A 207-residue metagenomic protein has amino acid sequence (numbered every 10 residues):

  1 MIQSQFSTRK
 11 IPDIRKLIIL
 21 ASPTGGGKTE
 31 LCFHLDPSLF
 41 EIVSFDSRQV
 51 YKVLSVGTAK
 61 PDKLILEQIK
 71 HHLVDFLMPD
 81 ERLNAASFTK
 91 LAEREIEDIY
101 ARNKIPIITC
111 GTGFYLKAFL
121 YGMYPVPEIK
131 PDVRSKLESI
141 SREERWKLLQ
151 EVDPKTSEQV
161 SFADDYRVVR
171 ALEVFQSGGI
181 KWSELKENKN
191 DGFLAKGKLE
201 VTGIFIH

Functional and structural regions predicted by a protein language model:
M1-H207: Phosphate/pyrophosphate-binding catalytic cores of soluble transferases and nucleic-acid-acting enzymes
